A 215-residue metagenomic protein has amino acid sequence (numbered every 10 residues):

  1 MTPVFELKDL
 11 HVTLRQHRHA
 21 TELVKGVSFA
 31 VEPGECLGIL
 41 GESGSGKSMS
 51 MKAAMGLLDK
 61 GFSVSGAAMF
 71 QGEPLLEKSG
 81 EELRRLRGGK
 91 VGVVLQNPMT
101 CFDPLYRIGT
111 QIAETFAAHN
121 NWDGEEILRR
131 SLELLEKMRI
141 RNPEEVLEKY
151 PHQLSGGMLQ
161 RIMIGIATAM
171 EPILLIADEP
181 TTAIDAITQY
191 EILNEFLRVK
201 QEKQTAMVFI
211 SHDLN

Functional and structural regions predicted by a protein language model:
L40-E42: The feature captures the beta-strand-to-loop junction immediately N-terminal to the Walker
G61, L75-G92, T110, A118: ABC ATPase NBD coupling module
S63-P74: Conserved ABC transporter NBD signature motif
E126-E145: Conserved ABC ATPase "signature" region
A169-I173: A short, proline-enriched helix->beta-strand linker immediately N-terminal to the Walker B motif in ABC-type P-loop
Y190-K203, N215: Helical segment within the ABC ATPase nucleotide-binding domain
